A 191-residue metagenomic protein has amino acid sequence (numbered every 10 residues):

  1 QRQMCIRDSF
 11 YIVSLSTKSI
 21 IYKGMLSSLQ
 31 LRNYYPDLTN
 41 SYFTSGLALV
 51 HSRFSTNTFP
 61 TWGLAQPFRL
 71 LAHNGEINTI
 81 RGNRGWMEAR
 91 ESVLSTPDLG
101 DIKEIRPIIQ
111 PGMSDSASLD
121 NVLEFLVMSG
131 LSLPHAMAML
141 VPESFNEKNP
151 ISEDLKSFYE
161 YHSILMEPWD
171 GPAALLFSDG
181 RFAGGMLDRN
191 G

Functional and structural regions predicted by a protein language model:
R2-I6: Short, small-residue-biased leader/transition segments that mark boundaries at the very start of proteins
F10-T17, G63, P134-V141, S152-E153 (+1 more regions): Short coil/turn segments at secondary-structure boundaries
Y11-N40, G171, G180-G185, R189-N190: Extended boundary segments
Y22-M25, Q30-Y34, N57-W62, Q66 (+5 more regions): Short helix/loop capping segments that flank catalytic or ligand/cofactor-binding pockets
D37-T61: Active-site-adjacent "gating/activation" loops or surface patches in catalytic cores
A48, P60-I77, R81, E167-N190: Conserved catalytic micro-motifs used in adenylation/nucleotidyl-transfer and phosphoryl/amide- and methyl-transfer
N78, R84-E160: Conserved catalytic alpha/beta cores of large enzymes that bind or transform nucleotide phosphates and polynucleotides
E153-A173: Phosphate-interacting basic helix/loop segments used at nucleotide- and nucleic-acid interfaces
